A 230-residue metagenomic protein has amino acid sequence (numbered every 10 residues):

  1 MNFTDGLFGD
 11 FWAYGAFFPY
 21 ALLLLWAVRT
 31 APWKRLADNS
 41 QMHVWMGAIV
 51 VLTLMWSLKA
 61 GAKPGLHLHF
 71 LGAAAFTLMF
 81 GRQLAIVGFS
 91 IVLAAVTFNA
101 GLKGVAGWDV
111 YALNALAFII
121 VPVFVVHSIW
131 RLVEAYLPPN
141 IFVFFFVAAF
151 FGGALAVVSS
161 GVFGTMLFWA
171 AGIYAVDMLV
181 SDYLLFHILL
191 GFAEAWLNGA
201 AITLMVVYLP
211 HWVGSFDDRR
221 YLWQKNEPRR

Functional and structural regions predicted by a protein language model:
M1-D5, F98-Y111, I173-M178: Helix-coil boundary and interhelical linker segments in multi-pass alpha-helical membrane proteins
N2-A75: Hydrophobic transmembrane alpha-helices
N2-L7, E134-V206: Membrane-embedded alpha-helical hairpins and interfacial helices in multi-pass inner-membrane proteins
L22-A27, V96-G104, W108-A156, S160: Short helix-perturbing small/polar motifs within transmembrane alpha-helices
M42-V50, I86-S90, A112, L116 (+2 more regions): Hydrophobic alpha-helical transmembrane segments
L54-K59, F76, I91, A95 (+12 more regions): Alpha-helical membrane-inserting segments
L54-V123: Alpha-helical membrane segments and adjacent membrane-interface helices in multi-pass membrane proteins
M205, L209-R230: Short, highly charged, low-complexity non-transmembrane loops/tails of multi-pass membrane proteins
